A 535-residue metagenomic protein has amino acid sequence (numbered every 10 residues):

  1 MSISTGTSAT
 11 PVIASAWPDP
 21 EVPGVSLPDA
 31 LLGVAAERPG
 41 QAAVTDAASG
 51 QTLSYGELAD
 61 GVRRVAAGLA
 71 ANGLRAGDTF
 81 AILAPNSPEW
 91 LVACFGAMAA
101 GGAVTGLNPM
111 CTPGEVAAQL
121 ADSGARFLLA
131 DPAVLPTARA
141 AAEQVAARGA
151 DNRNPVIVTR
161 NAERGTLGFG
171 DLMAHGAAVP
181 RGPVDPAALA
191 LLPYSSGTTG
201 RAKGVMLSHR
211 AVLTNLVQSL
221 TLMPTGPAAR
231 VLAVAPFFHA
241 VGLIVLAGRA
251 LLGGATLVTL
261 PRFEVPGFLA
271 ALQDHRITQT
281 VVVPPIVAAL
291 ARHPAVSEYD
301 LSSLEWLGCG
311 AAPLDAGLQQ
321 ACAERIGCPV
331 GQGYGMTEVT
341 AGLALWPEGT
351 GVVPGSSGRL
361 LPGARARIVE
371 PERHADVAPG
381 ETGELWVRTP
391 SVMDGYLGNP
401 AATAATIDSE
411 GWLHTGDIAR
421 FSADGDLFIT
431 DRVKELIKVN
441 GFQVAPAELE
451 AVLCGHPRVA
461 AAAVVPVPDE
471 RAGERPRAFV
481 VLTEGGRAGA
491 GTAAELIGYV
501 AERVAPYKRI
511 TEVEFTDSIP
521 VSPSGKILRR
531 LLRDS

Functional and structural regions predicted by a protein language model:
S8-T10, A133-P186: ANL superfamily adenylate-forming
P23, A43-F95, T112-A117, A121 (+1 more regions): Conserved AMP-binding/adenylate-forming core of the ANL superfamily
G24-V25, P39-A42, E163-G165, G176-Y194 (+2 more regions): Conserved pre-ATP/AMP-binding loop-to-beta segment of ANL
T52-G56, A190-V217: Conserved AMP-binding A3 loop
C111, L128-A130, T280, T389 (+5 more regions): AMP-binding/adenylate-forming catalytic core of the ANL superfamily
L213-R230, F238-Q279, H293: Conserved AMP-binding/adenylation subdomain of ANL enzymes
L252, I277-V281, A291-V352, R365: Gly/Ser/Thr-rich phosphate-binding loop
Y334, R367-W386, A405, A423-D424 (+2 more regions): Conserved beta-loop-beta connector loops within the AMP-binding
